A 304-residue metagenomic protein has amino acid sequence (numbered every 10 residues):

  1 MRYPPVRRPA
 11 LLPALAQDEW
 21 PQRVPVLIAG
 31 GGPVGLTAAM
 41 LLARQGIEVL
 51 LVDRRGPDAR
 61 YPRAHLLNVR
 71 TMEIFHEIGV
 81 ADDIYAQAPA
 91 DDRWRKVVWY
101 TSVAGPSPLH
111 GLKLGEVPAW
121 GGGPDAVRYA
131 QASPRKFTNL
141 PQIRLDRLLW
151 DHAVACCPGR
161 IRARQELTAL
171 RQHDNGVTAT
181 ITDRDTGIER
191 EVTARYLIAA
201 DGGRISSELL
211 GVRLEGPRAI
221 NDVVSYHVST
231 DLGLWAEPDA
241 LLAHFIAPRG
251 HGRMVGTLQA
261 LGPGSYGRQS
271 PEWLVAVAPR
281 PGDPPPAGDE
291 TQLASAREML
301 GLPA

Functional and structural regions predicted by a protein language model:
M1-V26, L41-Q45: Extreme N-terminal leader/targeting segments of oxidoreductases
L11-W20, P124-K136, E272-R280: Short glycine/proline-rich turn/loop motifs
P21-L51, G56: N-terminal Rossmann-like FAD-binding beta1-loop-alpha1 element of flavoenzymes
Q22-V24, T186-Y196: Core beta-strand elements of the Rossmann-like FAD/NAD(P) dinucleotide-binding domain in flavoenzyme oxidoreductases
I28-G30, A39, V49, F75 (+5 more regions): Conserved structural-core and active-site-/substrate-pathway-adjacent residues in large, well-folded domains of enzymes
R60-H152, G250-G252: Active-site-adjacent segment of FAD-dependent monooxygenases/related oxidoreductases
D151, Y196, A200-A304: Conserved FAD-binding catalytic core of PHBH/FMO-like flavoproteins
A163-T178: A conserved short coil-to-beta-strand element within the FAD-binding core of flavoproteins
